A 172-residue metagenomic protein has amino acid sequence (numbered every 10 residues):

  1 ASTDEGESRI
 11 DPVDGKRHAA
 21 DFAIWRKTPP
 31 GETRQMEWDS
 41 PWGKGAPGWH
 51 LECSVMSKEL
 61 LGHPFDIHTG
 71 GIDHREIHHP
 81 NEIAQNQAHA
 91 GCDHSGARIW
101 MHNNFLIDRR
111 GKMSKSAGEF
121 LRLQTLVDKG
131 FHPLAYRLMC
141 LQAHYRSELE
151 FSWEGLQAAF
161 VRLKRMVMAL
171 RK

Functional and structural regions predicted by a protein language model:
A1-R171: Alpha-helical recognition segments enriched in aromatics with Gly/Pro capping that present substrate-recognition
